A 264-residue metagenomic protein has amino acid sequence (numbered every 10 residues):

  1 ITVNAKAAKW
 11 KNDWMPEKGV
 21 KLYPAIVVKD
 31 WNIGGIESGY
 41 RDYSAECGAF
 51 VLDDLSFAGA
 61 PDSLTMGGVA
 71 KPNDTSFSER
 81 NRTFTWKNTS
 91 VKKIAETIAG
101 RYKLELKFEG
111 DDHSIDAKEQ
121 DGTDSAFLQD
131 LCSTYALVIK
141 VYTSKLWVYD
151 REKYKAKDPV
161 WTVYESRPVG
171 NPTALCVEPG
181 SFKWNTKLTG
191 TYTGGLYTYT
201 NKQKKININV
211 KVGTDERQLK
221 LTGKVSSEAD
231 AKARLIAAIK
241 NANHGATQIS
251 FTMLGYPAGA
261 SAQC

Functional and structural regions predicted by a protein language model:
I1-D74: Assembly/oligomerization scaffold segments
T2-E17, T173-C264: An acidic/polar, Gly/Ser/Thr-rich interaction patch typically located in mid-to-C-terminal regions of proteins
W10-A25, F77-F84, V163, S261-C264: Extended Gly/Ser/Thr-rich low-complexity repeat segments, especially those forming or decorating extracellular
E46-G48, D62-L64, Y142-L146, T191-T193 (+2 more regions): Envelope-exposed proteins and targeting segments
P61, K71, N88-K107: Glycine-rich, acidic and aromatic/proline-enriched surface loops and short helix-turn segments that act as binding
S63-T75, F108-L188: Short beta-strand-centered interaction patches in the first periplasmic/extracellular domains of large envelope
E79-N88, I115-K118: Second-shell loop/turn segments in exported
